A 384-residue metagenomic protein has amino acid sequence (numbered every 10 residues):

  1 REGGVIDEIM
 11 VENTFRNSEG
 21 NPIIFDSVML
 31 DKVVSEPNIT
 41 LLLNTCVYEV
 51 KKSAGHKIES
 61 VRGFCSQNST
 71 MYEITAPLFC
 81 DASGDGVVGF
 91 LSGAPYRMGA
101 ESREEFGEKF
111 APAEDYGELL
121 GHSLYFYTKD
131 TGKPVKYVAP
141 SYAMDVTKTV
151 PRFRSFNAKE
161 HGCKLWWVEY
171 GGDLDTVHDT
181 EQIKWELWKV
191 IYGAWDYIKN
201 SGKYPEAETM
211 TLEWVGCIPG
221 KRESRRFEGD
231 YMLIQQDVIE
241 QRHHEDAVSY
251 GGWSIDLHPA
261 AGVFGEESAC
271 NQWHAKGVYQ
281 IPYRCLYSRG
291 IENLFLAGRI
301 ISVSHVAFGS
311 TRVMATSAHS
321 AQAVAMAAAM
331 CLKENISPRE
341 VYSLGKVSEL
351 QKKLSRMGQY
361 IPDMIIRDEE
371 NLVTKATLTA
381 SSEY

Functional and structural regions predicted by a protein language model:
R1-H56, R97, L120-Y127, P151: Conserved N-terminal/central alpha/beta ligand/cofactor-binding core
N44, Y48, S53-S60, C65-K375: Flavin (FAD/FMN)-binding glycine-rich loop and adjacent Rossmann-like elements that form
